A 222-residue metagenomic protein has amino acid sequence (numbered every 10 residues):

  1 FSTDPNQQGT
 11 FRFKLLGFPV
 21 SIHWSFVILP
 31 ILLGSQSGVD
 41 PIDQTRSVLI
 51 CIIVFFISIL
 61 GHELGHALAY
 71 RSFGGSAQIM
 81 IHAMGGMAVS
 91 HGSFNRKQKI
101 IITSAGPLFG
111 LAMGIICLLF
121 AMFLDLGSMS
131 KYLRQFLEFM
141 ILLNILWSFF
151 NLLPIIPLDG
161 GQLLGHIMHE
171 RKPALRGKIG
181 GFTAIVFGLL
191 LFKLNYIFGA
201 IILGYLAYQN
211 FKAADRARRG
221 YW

Functional and structural regions predicted by a protein language model:
F1-W222: Hydrophobic transmembrane alpha-helices and their immediate loop junctions in multi-pass integral membrane proteins
